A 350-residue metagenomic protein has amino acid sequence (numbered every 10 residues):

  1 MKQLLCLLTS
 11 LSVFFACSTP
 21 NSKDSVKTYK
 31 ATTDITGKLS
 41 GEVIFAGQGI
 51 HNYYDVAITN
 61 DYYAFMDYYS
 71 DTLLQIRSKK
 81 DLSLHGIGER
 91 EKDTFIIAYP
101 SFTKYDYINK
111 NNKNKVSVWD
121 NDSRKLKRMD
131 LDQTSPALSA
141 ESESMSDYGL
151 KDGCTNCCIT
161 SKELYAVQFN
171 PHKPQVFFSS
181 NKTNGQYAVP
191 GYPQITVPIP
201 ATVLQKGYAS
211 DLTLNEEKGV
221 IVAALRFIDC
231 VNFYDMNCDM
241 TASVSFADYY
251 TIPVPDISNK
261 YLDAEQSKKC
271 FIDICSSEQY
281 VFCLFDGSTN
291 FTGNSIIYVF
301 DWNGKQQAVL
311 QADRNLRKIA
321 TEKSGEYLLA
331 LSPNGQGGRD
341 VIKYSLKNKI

Functional and structural regions predicted by a protein language model:
F15-A16: C-terminal motif of bacterial Sec signal peptides marking the signal peptidase cleavage site
S25-H51: A short helix->beta-strand "capping" segment at the edge of beta-propeller domains
E42-L74, Y280-D286: Beta-strand-rich domains and repeat architectures in extracellular enzymes and scaffolds, especially beta-propellers
G49, T94-Y99, Y250-S258, K305-K323: Conserved blade-ending motifs and adjacent loop-strand segments that build the rim/top face of beta-propeller domains
N52-T59, T103-N112, C154-S161, L204-G219 (+3 more regions): Structural signature of eukaryotic scaffold interfaces centered on beta-propeller domains
S83-S117, N121, S144-Y148, P200-A201 (+1 more regions): Blade-loop segments of beta-propeller domains
N121-K162: Asp-box/WD-like beta-propeller blade repeats and closely related beta-sheet repeat scaffolds
A264-V299: Loop/turn-rich, solvent-exposed surfaces of beta-rich toroidal or solenoidal domains
